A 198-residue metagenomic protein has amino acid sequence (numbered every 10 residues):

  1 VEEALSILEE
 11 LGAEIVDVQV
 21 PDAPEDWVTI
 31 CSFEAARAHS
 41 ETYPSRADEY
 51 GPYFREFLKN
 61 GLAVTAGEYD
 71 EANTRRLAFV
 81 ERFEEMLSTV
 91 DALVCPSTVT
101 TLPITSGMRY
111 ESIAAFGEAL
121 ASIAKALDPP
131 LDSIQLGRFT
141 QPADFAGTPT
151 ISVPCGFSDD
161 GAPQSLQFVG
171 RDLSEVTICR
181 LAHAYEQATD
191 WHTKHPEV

Functional and structural regions predicted by a protein language model:
V1-L11, V64, D70, T74 (+4 more regions): Structural helix-boundary/capping segments
V1-T29, G51-F54, L62-A63, E68-Y69 (+1 more regions): Gly/Ser-rich, acidic/histidine-flanked active-site/gating loops
P24-V28, L102, K194-V198: Short, well-ordered alpha-helical
F33-E84, T100, I104-I113, S152-A162: Short helix-loop capping/hinge segments that flank enzyme active sites or metal/cofactor-binding pockets
E71, L102-G137: Short, surface-exposed loop/helix-turn segments at secondary-structure junctions that function as lids/hinges flanking
D91: Conserved acidic residues
S97: Glycine-rich, N-terminal phosphate-binding loop of Rossmann-like dinucleotide-binding domains
